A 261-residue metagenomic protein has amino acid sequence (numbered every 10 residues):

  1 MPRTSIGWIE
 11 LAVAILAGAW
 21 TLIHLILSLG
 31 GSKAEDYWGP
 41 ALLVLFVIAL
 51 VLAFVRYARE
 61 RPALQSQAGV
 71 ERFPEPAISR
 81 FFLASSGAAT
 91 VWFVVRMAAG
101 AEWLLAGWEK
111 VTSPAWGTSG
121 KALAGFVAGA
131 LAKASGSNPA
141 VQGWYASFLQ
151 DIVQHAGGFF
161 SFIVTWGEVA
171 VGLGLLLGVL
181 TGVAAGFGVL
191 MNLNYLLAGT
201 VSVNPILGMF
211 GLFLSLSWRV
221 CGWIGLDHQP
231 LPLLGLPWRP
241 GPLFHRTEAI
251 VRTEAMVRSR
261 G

Functional and structural regions predicted by a protein language model:
M1-G167, L177-G261: Extended, low-polarity transmembrane helix blocks
A170-G174: Transmembrane-helix motifs of polytopic, lipid-linked glycan transferases
